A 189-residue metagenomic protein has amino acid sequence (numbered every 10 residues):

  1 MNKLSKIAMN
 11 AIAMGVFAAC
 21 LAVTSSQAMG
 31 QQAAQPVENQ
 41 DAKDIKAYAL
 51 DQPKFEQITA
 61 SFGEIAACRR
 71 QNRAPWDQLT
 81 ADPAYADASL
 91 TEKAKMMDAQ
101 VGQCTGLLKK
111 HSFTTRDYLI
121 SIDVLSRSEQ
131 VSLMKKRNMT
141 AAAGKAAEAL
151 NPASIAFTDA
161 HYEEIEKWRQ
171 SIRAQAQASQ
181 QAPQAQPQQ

Functional and structural regions predicted by a protein language model:
M1-L4, T24-S25, A178: Intrinsically disordered, low-complexity segments enriched in Ser/Pro/Gly/Ala and basic residues
N2-G15: Bacterial N-terminal signal peptides that target proteins for export
V16-A28: C-terminal segment of classical bacterial N-terminal signal peptides
M29-Y85, A156-D159, E164-Q189: Immediate post-signal-peptide N-terminus of mature secreted/exported proteins
A84, A88-Q186: Compact alpha-helical subdomains of small soluble proteins
